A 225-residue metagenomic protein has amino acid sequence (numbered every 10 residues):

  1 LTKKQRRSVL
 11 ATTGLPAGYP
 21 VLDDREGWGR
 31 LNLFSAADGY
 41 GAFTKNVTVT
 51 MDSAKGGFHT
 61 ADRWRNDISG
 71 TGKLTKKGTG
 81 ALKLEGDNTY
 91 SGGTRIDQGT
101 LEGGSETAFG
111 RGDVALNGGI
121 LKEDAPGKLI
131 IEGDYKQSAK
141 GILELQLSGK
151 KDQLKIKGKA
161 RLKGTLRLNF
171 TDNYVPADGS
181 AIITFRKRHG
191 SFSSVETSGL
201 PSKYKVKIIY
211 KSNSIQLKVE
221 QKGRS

Functional and structural regions predicted by a protein language model:
L1, A37, L84, G103-S105 (+2 more regions): Sec/Tat-exported extracytoplasmic proteins
L1-N66, T71, L168-S225: Extracellular/surface-exposed low-complexity segments
A11-G14, L33-A36, G80, T94 (+4 more regions): Small-side-chain structural scaffolding
G41-G112: Extracellular repeat-rich scaffold modules on cell surfaces
H59, R63, T79-A81, E85 (+8 more regions): Mature, folded catalytic cores of secreted/periplasmic enzymes
L74, T107-G179: Extracellular beta-strand/loop-rich repeat segments of large surface/secreted proteins
K83, Q98-L101, G118, K122-K128 (+6 more regions): Polybasic, low-complexity, intrinsically disordered segments
Q98, Y135-L145, A181-R188, S225: A signal for specific C-terminal beta-sheet/loop modules enriched in small/flexible residues with GP/PG/PP motifs
